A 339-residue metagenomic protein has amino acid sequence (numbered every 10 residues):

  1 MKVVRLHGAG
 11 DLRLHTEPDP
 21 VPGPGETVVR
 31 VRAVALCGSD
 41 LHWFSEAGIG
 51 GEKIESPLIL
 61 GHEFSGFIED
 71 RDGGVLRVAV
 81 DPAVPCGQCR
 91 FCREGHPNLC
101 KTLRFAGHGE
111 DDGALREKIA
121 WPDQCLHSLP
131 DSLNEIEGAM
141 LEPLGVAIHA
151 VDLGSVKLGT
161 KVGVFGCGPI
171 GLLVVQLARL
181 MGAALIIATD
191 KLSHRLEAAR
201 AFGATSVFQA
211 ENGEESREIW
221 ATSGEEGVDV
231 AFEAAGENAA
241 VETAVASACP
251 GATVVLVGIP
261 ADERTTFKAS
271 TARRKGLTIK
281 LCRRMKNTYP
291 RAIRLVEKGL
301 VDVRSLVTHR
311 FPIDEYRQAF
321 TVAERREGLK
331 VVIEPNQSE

Functional and structural regions predicted by a protein language model:
M1-V3, E242-A246, K286, P290-E339: C-terminal hydrophobic helical "lid"/dimerization subdomain of Rossmann-like NAD(P)H-dependent oxidoreductases
R5-V21, G38-E69, A79, P97-D112: N-terminal glycine-rich cofactor-binding segment
P20-V34, G48-R93, C125, P130-S132: Glycine-rich beta-strand-centered segment in the early N-terminal region that forms part of a ligand/cofactor-binding
C37-G38, P82-H127: Cysteine-cluster motifs in flexible loop/terminal segments that predominantly coordinate metals
R77, Q124, L133-G213, R217: Mid-domain Rossmann-like dinucleotide-binding core that forms the NAD(H)/NADP(H) cofactor-binding site
G154, E197, F202-T278, R317: Glycine-rich cofactor phosphate-binding loops and adjacent beta1-alpha1 units of small-molecule cofactor enzyme domains
T189, V257, C282: The conserved SAM/SAH-binding core of class I Rossmann-like methyltransferase domains, concentrating on the hydrophobic
K191-L192, P260, M285: Residues in the short beta-alpha loop(s) of Rossmann-like NAD(P)-binding domains
